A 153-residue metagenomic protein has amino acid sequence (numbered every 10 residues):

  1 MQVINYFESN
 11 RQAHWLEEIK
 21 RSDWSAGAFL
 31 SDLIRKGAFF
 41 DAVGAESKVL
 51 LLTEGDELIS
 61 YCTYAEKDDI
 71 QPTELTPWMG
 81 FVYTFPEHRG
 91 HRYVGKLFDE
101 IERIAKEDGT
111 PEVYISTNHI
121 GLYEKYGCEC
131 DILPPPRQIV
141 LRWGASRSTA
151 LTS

Functional and structural regions predicted by a protein language model:
M1-I34, A38, V49, R147-S153: Short amphipathic alpha-helix that is part of the acyltransferase structural core
F39-L51, W78: A short helix-loop-beta-strand connector motif used in the catalytic cores of GNAT acetyltransferases and, in some
L51, E57-K67, W78, Y83: Conserved beta-strand in the GNAT
T53-G55, W143-A145: Active-site beta-strand termini and strand-to-loop segments that position acidic
T63, E100-I104, E112: Hydrophobic, well-ordered beta-alpha structural blocks that scaffold small-molecule cofactor pockets
H88, R92-E100: Conserved acetyl-CoA pyrophosphate-binding loop and the N-cap/start of the following alpha-helix in GNAT-like
E107-P111, T117-V140: Conserved active-site alpha-helix within GNAT-family acetyltransferase domains
